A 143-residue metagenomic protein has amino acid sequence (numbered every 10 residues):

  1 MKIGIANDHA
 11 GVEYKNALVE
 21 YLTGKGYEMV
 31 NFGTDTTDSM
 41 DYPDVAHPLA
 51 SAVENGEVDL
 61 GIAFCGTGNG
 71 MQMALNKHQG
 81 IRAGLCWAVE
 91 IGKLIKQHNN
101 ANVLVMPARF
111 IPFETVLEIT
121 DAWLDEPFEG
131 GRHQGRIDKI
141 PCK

Functional and structural regions predicted by a protein language model:
K2-I3, E57-G61, G80-R82: Short active-site oxyanion
K2-L18: N-terminal beta1-alpha1 ligand-phosphate binding loop
A6, A10, V89-K143: C-terminal binding/interaction regions
E20-E28, G80: Short helix-loop-beta junction
E28-S39: A short beta-strand-loop structural module common to alpha/beta enzyme folds
P43-H47, W87-A88: Charged helix-capping and loop-helix junction motifs
V45-A63: Short, structured active-site "lid" loops
A63-R109: Mid-chain, well-packed structural core segment of small domains
